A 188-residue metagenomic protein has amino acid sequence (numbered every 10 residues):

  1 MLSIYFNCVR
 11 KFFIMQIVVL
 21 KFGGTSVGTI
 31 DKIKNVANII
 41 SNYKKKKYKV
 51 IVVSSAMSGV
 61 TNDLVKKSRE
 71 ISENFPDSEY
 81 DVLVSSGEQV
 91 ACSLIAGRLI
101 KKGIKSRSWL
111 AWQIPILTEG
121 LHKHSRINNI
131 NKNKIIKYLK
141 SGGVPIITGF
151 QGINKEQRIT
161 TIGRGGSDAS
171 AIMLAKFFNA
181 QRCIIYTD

Functional and structural regions predicted by a protein language model:
K11-T187: Nucleotide/pyrophosphate-binding catalytic subdomain
